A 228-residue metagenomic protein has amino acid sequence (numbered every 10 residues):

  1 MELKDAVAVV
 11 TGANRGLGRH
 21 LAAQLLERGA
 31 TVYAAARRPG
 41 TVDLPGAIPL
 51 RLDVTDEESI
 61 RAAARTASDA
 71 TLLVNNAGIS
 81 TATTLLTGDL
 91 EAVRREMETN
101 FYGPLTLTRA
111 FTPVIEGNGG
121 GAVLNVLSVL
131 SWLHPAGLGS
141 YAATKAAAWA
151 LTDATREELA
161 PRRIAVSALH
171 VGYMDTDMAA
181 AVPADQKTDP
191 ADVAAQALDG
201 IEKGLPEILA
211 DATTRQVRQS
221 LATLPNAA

Functional and structural regions predicted by a protein language model:
V7, N14-R15: Conserved glycine-rich cofactor-binding loop
N76-A82: Conserved NAD(P)H cofactor-binding loop of Rossmann-fold oxidoreductase domains
T84-R94: Substrate-binding pocket helix/loop in short-chain dehydrogenase/reductase
L86, P135-G139, V182: Active-site loop immediately N-terminal to the catalytic Tyr-X3-Lys motif of short-chain dehydrogenase/reductase
T108, T144: Active-site helix of classical SDR
S128: Residue(s) in the substrate-gating loop at a strand-loop-helix junction that position the organic substrate next
A168-L169, T176, A180-Q219: C-terminal helical subdomain
